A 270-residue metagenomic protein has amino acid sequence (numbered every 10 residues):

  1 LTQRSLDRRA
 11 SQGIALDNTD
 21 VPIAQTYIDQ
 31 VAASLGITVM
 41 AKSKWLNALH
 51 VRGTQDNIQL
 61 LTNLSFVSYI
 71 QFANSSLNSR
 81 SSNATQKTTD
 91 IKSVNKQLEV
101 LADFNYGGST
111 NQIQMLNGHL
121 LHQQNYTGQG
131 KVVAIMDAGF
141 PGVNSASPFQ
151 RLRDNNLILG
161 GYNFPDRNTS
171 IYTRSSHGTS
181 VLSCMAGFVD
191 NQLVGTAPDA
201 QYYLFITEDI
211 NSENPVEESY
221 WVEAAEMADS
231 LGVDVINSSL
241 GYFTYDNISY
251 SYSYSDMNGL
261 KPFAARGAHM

Functional and structural regions predicted by a protein language model:
L1-D90: Inhibitory N-terminal propeptides of secreted protease zymogens
S11-N18, L46-H50, G107, L120-Q123 (+3 more regions): Second-shell loop/turn segments in exported
Q25, D29, Q55-I58, L64-V67 (+5 more regions): Extracytoplasmic/secreted envelope proteins and their assembly/folding machinery, especially bacterial periplasmic
A33, I37, T62-F66, P141 (+4 more regions): Sec-exported extracytoplasmic/periplasmic mature domains
V39-A41, N57-I58, S82-I135, Y162-S176 (+1 more regions): N-terminal domain-start motif of subtilase-like serine proteases
L60, S79-S82, V143-S145, Y245-S249: Extracytoplasmic/secreted cell-surface and envelope-processing proteins
Y69, S109, H119-E217, L231-D234 (+1 more regions): Subtilisin-like serine protease catalytic core
E226-N258: Short acidic, glycine-rich surface-loop motifs adjacent to enzyme active sites
